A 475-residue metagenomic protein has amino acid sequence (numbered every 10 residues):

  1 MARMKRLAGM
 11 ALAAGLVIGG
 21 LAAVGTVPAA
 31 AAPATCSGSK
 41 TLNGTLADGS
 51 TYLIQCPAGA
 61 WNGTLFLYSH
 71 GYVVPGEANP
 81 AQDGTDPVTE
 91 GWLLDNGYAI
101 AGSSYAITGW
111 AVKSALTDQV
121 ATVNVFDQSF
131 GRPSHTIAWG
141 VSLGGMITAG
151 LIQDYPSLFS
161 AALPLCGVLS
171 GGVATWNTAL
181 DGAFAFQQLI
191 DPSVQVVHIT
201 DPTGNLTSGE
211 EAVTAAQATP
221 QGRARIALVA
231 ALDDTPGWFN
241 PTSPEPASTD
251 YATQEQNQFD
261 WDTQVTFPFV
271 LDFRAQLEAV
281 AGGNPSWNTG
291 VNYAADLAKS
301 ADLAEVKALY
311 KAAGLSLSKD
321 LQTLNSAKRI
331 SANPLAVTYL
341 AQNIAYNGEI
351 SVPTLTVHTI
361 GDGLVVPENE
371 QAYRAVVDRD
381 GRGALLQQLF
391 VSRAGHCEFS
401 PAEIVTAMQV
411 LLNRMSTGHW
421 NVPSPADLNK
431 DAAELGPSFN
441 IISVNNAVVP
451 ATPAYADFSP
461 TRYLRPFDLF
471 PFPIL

Functional and structural regions predicted by a protein language model:
M1-A11: Bacterial N-terminal signal peptides that target proteins for export
A8, I18-T35: C-terminal region of N-terminal signal peptides and the immediate post-cleavage residues of exported proteins
A14-G15: Repetitive helical segments and hydrophobic/amphipathic motifs
A32-L475: C-terminal His-loop and adjacent cap/lid subdomain of alpha/beta-hydrolase
